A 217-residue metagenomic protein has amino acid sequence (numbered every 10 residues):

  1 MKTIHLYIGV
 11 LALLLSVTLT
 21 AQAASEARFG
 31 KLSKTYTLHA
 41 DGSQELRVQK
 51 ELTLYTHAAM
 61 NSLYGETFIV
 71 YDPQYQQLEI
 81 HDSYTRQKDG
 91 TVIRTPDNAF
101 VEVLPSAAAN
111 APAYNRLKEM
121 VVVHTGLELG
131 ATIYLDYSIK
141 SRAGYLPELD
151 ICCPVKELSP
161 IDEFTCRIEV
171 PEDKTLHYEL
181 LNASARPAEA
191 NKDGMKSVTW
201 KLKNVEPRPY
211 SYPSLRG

Functional and structural regions predicted by a protein language model:
M1-L6: Positively charged n-region of N-terminal signal peptides that target proteins for export
Y7-T18: Bacterial N-terminal signal peptides
Q22-G217: Beta-strand-rich, non-transmembrane domain signature
